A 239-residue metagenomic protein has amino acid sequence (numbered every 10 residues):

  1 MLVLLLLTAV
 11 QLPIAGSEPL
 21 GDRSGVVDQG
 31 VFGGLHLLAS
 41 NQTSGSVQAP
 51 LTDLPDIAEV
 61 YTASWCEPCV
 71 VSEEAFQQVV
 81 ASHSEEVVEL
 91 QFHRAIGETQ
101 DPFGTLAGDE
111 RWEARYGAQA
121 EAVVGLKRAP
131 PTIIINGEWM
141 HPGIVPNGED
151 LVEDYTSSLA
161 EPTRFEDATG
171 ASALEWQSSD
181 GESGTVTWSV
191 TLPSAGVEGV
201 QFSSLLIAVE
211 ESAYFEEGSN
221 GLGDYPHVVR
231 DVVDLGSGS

Functional and structural regions predicted by a protein language model:
M1-A39, A58, C66: Secretory targeting signatures
G30, T62, P68-V87: Typically the conserved alpha-helix immediately C-terminal to a functionally engaged Cys/Sec in thioredoxin-like
L38-Q42, S82: N-linked glycosylation sites
A49-E67, V88-L90, L206: Short active-site neighborhood of thiol/selenol oxidoreductases, capturing the structured segment around
I57-V60, V88-H93, P131-I135, H141: Structural recognition of the beta-strand scaffold that forms the well-ordered cores of secreted hydrolase catalytic
A63-P68, R94-T99, G137-P142, G148: Solvent-exposed loop/turn segments at secondary-structure junctions within structured extracellular/periplasmic domains
S84-R115: Thiol-based oxidoreductase modules, predominantly thioredoxin-like and allied folds used for disulfide exchange
G104-R128, T132-I135, W139, G143-S239: Short, conserved sequence motifs used for protein processing/export or organelle targeting and for catalysis
